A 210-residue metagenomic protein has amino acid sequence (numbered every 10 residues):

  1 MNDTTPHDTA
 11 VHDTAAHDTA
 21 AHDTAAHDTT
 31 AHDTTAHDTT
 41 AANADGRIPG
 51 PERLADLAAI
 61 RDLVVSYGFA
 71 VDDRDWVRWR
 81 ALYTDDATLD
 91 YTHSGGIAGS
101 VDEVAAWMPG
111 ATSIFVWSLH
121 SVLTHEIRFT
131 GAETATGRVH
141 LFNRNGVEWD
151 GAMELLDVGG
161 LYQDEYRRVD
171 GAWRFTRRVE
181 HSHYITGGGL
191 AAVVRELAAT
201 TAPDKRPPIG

Functional and structural regions predicted by a protein language model:
M1-H17, H22, H27, H32-F69 (+2 more regions): Short, low-complexity N-terminal intrinsically disordered segments enriched in polar/charged residues
D3, T134-R138, G159-A192: Short beta-strand edge/turn micro-motifs at domain boundaries
A58, W117-S118, L155-D157: Transmembrane beta-barrel outer-membrane domains
W76-N145: A solvent-exposed, acidic/Ser-Thr-rich amphipathic alpha-helical stretch
H120-V122, D157-Y162: Short, surface-exposed coil-to-beta transition loops
R144-E154, I185-G187: Short, cysteine-centered beta-strand-loop-beta hairpins and adjacent loop/turn segments enriched in charged/polar
T186-G210: Acidic/histidine-enriched, glycine/proline-rich intrinsically disordered or flexible terminal extensions
